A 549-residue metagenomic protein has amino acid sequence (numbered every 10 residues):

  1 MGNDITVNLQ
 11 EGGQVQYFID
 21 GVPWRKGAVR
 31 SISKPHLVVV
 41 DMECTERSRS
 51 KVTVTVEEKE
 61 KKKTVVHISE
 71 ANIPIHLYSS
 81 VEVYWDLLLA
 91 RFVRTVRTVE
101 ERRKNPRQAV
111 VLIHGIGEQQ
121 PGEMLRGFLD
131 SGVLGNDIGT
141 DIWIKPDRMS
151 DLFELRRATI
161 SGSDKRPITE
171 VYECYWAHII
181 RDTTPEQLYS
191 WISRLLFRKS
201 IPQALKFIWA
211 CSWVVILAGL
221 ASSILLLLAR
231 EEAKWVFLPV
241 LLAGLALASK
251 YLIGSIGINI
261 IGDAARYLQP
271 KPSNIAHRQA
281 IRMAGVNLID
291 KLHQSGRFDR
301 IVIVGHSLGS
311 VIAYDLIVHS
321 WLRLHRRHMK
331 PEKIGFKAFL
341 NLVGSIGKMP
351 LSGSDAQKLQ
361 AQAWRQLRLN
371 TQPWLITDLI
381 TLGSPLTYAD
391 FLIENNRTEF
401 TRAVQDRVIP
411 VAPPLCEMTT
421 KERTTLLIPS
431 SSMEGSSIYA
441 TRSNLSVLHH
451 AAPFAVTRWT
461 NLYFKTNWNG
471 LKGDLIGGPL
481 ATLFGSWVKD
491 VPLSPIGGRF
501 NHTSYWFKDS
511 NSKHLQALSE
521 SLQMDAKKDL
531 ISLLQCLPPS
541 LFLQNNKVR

Functional and structural regions predicted by a protein language model:
M1-Q14: Hydrophobic ligand-binding cavity/cleft-lining segments
D20-P74, V83: Hydrophobic-ligand binding "helix-grip"
A71-E101: A conserved amphipathic terminal alpha-helix motif
R107-K145, R266-E434, W459: Serine-dependent carboxylesterase/thioesterase catalytic core of lipase-like alpha/beta-hydrolase/SGNH enzymes
G115-E118, E123, T140, K145-R157 (+5 more regions): Lipolytic serine-hydrolase domain surface
E154-S163, L308-D315: AAA+ P-loop NTPase catalytic core and its hallmark functional loops
K165-W213, S223, A229-R297: Active-site catalytic motif of lipid deacylating hydrolases and related acyltransferases
